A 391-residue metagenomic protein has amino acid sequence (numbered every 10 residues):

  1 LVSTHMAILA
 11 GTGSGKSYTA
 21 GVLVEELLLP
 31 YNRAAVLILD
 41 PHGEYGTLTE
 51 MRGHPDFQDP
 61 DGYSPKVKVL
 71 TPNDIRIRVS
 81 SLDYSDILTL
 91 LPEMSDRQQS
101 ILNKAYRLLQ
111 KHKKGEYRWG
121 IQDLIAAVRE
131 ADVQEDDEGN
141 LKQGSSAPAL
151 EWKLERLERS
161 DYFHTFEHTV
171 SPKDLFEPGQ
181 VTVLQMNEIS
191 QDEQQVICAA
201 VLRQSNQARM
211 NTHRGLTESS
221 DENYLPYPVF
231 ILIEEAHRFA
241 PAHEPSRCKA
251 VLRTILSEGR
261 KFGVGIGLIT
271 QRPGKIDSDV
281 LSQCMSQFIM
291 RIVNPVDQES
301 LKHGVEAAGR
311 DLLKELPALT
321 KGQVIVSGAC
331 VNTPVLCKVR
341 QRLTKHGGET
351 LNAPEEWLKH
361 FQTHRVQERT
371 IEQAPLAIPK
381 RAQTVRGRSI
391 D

Functional and structural regions predicted by a protein language model:
L1-L70, V326, E356-L358, L376 (+2 more regions): Glycine-rich phosphate-binding loop of nucleotide-binding enzymes
S3, H42-G46, D74-I75, E188-Q191 (+5 more regions): Conserved nucleotide-binding/hydrolysis micro-motifs of P-loop NTPases
A7, L37-I38, K68-L70, T182-Q185 (+5 more regions): Structured core elements
V24-E26, H42-Q58, P65-T254, T320 (+2 more regions): P-loop NTPase motor domains
R33-L37, P178-V181, P226-F230, F262-G267: Loop/turn-to-beta-strand initiation segments
M51-Q58, S246-R247, Q283-M285, V305 (+1 more regions): Short secondary-structure boundary/capping segments
D174, V196, G322-D391: Conserved P-loop NTPase motor module
I255-K338: Conserved ATP-driven motor cores of ASCE-family P-loop NTPases powering translocation/secretion/packaging/pilus
